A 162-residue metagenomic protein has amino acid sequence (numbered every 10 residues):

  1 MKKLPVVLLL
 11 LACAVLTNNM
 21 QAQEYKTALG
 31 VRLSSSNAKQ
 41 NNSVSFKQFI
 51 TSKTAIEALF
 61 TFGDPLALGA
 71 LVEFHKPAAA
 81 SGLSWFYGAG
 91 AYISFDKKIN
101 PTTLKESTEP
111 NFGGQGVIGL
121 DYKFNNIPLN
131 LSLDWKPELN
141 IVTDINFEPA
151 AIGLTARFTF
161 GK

Functional and structural regions predicted by a protein language model:
M1-K26, K162: Cleavable N-terminal export/targeting peptides
M20-D64: Short glycine/proline- and aromatic-enriched beta-strand/turn motifs that initiate or cap beta-hairpins
Y25-T27, A38-N42, D64-L68, L83 (+2 more regions): Residues that define the transmembrane beta-barrel architecture of outer-membrane proteins
T27-A28, N100-T102, E138-L139: Extracytoplasmic loops and strand-loop junctions of Gram-negative outer membrane beta-barrel proteins
L29, V44, A70-V72, G116-I118 (+1 more regions): Membrane-embedded beta-strands of outer-membrane beta-barrel proteins, especially the hydrophobic/small aromatic
Q48-L133: Gram-negative (and chloroplast) outer-membrane scaffold detector with strong preference for beta-barrel transmembrane
V142-I145: Short, exposed beta-strand-loop hairpins at the edges of beta-sheets in extracellular/periplasmic proteins
P149-K162: Outer-membrane beta-barrel "beta-signal"
